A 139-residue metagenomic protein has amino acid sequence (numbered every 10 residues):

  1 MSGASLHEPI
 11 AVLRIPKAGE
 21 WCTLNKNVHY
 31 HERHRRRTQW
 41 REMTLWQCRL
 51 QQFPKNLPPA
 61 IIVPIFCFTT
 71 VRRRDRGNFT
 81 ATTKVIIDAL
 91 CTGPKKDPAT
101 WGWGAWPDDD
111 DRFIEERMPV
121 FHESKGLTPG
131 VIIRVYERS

Functional and structural regions predicted by a protein language model:
M1-S139: Catalytic phosphate/metal-binding cores of nucleic-acid and nucleotide-processing enzymes, i.e., regions that mediate
